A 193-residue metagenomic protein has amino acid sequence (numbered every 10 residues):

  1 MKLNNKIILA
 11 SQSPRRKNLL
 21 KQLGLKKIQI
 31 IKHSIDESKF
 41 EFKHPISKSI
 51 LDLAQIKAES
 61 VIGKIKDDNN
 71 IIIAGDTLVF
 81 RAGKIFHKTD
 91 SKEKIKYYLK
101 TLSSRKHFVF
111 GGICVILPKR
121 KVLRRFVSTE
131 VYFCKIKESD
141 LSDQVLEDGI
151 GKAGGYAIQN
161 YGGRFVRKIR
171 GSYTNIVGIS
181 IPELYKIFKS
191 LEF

Functional and structural regions predicted by a protein language model:
M1-I71, I85, S139, K189-F193: N-terminal polybasic phosphate/anion-binding patch
M1-N5, L9-L25, S128-F193: GST superfamily/GST-like fold recognition
L20, A54, D76, I95 (+2 more regions): Residue-level signal for inorganic ion chemistry
S34-I35, K39, T77-V79, F165: Short, basic/glycine-rich phosphate-binding loops at helix/coil junctions that contact nucleotide phosphates
S49, T77-H107, F133: Active-site-adjacent loop/tail segments of enzyme domains
I72-L78, Q159: ATP-grasp fold ATP-binding core
R81-G83, I116-K121: Short acidic-glycine loop/turn motifs at beta-strand connectors
H107, R125-V127: Activity-critical C-terminal alpha-helical subdomain
